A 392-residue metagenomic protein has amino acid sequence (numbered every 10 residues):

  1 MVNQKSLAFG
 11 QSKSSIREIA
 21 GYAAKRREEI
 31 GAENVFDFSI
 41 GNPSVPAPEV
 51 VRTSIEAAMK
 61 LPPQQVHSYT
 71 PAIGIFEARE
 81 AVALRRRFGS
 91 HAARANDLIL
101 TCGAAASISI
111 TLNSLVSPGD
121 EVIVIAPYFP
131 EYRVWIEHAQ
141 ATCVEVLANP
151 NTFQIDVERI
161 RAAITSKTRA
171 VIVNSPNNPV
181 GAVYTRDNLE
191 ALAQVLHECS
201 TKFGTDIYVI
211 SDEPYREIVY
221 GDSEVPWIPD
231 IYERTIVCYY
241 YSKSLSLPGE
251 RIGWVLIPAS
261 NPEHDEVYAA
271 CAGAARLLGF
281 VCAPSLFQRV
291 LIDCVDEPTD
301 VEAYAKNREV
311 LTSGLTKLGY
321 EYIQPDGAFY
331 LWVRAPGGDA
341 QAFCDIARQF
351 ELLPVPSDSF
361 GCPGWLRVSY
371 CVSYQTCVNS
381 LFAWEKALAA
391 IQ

Functional and structural regions predicted by a protein language model:
V2-G103, I110, F287, C294-V301 (+1 more regions): N-terminal small-domain helix-loop-helix segment of the aminotransferase-like
K25-G31, G89-S90, V195-D206, A259-D265 (+1 more regions): Alpha-helix termini
V35-D37, E321-D326, D358-S359: Short beta-strand
P63-G204, R216-I231, I236, F382-E385: Conserved core of the PLP fold type I
A92, R161, D296, A342-V355 (+1 more regions): PLP-dependent enzyme catalytic core of the Aspartate aminotransferase-like
E233-A305, E309: Conserved core segment of the aminotransferase class I/II
S285-I292, Y304-T316, Y322-R334: Conserved glycine-rich beta-strand-loop-beta hairpin in the small C-terminal domain of fold type I
